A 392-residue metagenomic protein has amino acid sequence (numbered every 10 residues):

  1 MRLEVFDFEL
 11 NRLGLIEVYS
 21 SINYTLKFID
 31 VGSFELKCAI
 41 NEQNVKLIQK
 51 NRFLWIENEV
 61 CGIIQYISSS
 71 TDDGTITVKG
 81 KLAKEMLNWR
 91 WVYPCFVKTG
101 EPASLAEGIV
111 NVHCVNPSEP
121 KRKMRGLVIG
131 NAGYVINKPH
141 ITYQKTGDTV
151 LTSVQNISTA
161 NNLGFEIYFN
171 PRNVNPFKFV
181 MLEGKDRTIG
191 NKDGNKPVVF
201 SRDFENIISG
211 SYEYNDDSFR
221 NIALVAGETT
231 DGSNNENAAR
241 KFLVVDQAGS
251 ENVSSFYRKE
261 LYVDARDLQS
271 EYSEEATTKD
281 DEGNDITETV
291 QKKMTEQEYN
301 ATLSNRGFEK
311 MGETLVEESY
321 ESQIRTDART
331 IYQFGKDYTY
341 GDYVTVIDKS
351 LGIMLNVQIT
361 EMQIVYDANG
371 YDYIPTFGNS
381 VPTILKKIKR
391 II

Functional and structural regions predicted by a protein language model:
M1-E17, R187-D193: Polar/acidic, low-complexity leader/linker segments enriched in S/T/G and N/D
M1-F8, K178-V180, I222-L224, V344: Short polybasic amphipathic segments
E9-R12, S21, I40-V45, F53-W55 (+4 more regions): N-terminal assembly/attachment segments of tailed bacteriophage virion structural proteins
E17-N44, K145, T152, R202-I392: An acidic/polar, Gly/Ser/Thr-rich interaction patch typically located in mid-to-C-terminal regions of proteins
Q43-G133: Surface-exposed cap/loop segments at beta↔alpha junctions
V45-N58, N88-T99, I189-R202, G335-D342 (+1 more regions): Extended Gly/Ser/Thr-rich low-complexity repeat segments, especially those forming or decorating extracellular
Y66-L87, L127-R220, L224, T229 (+1 more regions): Short beta-strand-centered interaction patches in the first periplasmic/extracellular domains of large envelope
